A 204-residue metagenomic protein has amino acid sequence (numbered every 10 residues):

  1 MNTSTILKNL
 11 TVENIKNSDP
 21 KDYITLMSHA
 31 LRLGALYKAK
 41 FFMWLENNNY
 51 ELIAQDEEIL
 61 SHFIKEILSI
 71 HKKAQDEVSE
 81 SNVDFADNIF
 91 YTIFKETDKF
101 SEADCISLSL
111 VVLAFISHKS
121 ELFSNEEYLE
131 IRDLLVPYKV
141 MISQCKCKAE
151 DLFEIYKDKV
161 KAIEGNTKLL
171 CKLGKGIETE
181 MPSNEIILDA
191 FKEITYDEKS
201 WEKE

Functional and structural regions predicted by a protein language model:
N2-N82: Carboxylate- and glycine-rich phosphate/diphosphate-binding segment that chelates Mg2+/Mn2+
T5, C105, T167-K168: Structural motif
V12-E13, A103, L173: Short acidic/histidine-rich active-site segments
M27, F94, Y156: Glycine-rich, charged/polar anion/phosphate-binding loops that engage phosphate groups from diverse ligands
R32-N47, D98, S117-E126, I177-M181: Short helix-capping/linker segments at secondary-structure and domain boundaries
I53-C147: Active-site segments that bind and position negatively charged phosphate/pyrophosphate groups
F63, L122-E204: C-terminal charged capping/lid subdomain of soluble metabolic enzymes
